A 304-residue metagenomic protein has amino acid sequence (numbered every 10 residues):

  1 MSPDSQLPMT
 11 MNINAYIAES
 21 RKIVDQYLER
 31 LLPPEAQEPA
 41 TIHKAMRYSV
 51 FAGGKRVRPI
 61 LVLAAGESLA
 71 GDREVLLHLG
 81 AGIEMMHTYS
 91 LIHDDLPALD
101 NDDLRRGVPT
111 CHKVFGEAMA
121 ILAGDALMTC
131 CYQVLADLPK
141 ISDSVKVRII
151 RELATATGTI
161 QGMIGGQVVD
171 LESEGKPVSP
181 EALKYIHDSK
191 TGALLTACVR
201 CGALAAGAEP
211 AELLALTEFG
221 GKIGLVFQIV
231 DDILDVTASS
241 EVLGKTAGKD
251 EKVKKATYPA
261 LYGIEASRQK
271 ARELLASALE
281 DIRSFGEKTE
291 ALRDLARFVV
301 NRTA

Functional and structural regions predicted by a protein language model:
S2-P3, K288: Terminal low-complexity, poorly structured segments
P3, L7-L32: N-terminal amphipathic/basic leader segments beginning at the initiator methionine
I23, L32-I282, E287-T303: Mg2+-dependent prenyl diphosphate-binding active-site environment of isoprenoid biosynthetic enzymes
